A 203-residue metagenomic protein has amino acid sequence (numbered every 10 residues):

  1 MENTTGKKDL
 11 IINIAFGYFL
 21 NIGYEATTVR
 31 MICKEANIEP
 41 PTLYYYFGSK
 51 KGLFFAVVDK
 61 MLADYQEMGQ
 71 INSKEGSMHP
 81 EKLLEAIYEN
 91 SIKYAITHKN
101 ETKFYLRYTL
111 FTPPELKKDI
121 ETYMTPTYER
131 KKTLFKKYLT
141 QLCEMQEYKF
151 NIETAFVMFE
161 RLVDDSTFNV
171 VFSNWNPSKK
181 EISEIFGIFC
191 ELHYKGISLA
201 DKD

Functional and structural regions predicted by a protein language model:
M1-G6, D201-D203: N-terminal intrinsically disordered/low-complexity leader segments
G6, L10, Y18-G52, A56: Helix-turn-helix
I14-Y18, Y94, D165: Short amphipathic alpha-helical elements of helix-turn-helix/winged-helix folds
N21-E25, H98, M145: Short coil/turn segments at alpha/beta junctions that flank glycine-rich nucleotide-binding fingerprints
A56, I71-H98, I152-F159, F186 (+1 more regions): Hydrophobic alpha-helical connector segments
D59-Y65: Short, basic, alpha-helical segments at the C-terminal edge of helix-turn-helix-like DNA-binding modules
E89-I96, L106-P114, H193: Helix-loop "lid/cap" segments that line or gate small-molecule binding pockets
K103-L106, K117, E121, T140-F189 (+1 more regions): Hydrophobic/aromatic-rich alpha-helical bundle segments in the mid-to-C-terminal region
